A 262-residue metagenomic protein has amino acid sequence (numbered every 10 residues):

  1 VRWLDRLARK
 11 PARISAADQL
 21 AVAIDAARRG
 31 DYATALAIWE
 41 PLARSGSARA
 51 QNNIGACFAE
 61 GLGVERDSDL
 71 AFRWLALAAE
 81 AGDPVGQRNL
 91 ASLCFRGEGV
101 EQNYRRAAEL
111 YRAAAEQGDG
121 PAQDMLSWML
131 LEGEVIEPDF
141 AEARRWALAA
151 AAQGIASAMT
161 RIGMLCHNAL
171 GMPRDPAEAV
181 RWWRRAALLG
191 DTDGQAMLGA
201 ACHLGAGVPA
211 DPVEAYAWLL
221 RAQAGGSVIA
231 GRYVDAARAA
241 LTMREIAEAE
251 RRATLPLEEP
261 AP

Functional and structural regions predicted by a protein language model:
V1-D31: N-terminal leader/linker segments that initiate helical-solenoid repeat arrays
R2-P11, V228-P262: Terminal, low-structured helical/coil segments at or just beyond the last alpha-helical repeat
I14-S15, G30-D31, R44-S47, E60-L62 (+15 more regions): Short helix-capping/linker turns of helical repeat alpha-solenoids
Q19-D25, L42, N53-E60, A91-R96 (+8 more regions): Hydrophobic face of amphipathic alpha-helices that form TPR/SEL1-like repeat modules and related alpha-solenoid
R29-A37, E65-L77, E101-L110, E137-L148 (+4 more regions): Structural signature of tandem alpha-helical TPR/SEL1-like repeats, specifically the intra-repeat loop/turn
P41-L42, L77-A78, A113-A114, L148-A150 (+2 more regions): Canonical positions in the second alpha-helix
R185-L188, A200-L204, E214-G225, A236-A239: Short basic/hydrophobic patches in alpha-helices and adjacent helix-turn junctions that form amphipathic surface motifs
